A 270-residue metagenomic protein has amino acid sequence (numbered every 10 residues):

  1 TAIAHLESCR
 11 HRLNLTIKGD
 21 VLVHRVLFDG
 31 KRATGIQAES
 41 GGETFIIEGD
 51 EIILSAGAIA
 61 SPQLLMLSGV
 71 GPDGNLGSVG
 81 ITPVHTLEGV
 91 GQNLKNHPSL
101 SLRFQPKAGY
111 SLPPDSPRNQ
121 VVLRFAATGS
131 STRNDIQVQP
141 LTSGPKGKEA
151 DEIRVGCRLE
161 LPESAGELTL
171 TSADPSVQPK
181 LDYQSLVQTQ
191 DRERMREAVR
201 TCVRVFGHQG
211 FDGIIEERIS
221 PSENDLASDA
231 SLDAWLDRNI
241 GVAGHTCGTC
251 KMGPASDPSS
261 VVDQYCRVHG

Functional and structural regions predicted by a protein language model:
T1-G41, S101-Q105, P113, P221-S222 (+3 more regions): Conserved redox-cofactor binding core of oxidoreductases
L6-E7, P62-L65, D73, R196-V203: Non-transmembrane alpha-helical segments in soluble domains of secreted/periplasmic/extracellular proteins
L13-T16, G49-D50, G270: Loop/turn elements at helix/coil->beta-strand transitions in domains of secreted/extracellular proteins
T16-K18, T82-T86, Q139: General small-molecule cofactor/ligand-binding pocket signal
R25-V26, G35-P114, A173: Glycine-rich loop(s) and the adjacent beta-strand/alpha-helix scaffold that form part
K107-S111, R118, V122-G270: FAD-dependent oxidoreductase catalytic-site/capping-region signature
